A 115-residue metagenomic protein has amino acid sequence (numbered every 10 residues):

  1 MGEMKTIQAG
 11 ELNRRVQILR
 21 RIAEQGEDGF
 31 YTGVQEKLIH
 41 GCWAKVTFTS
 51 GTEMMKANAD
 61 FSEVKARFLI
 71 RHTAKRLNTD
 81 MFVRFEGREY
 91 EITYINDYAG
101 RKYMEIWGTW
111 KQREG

Functional and structural regions predicted by a protein language model:
M1-M4, G10, R20-Q25, F30-G115: Short, conserved turn/kink motifs that form compact alpha/beta structural patches or helix kinks used as
L12-V16: Short structural boundary motif marking the start of a folded domain
